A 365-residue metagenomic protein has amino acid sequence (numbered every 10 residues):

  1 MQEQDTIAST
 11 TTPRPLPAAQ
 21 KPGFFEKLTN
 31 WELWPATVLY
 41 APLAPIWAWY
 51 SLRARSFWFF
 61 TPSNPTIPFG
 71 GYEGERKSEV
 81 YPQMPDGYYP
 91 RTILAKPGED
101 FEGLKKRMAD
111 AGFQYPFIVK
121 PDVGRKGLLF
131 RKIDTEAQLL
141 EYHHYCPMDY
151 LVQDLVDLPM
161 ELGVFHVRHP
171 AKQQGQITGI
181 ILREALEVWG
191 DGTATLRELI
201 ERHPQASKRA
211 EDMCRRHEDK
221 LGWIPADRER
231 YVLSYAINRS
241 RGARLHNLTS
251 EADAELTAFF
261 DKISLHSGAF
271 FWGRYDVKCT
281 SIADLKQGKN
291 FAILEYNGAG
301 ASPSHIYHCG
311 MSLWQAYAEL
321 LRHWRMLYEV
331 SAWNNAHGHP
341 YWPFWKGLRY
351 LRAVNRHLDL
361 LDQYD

Functional and structural regions predicted by a protein language model:
E3, T10, T280-D365: C-terminal active-site "lid" helix and adjoining low-complexity regulatory extension at the edge of ATP-using catalytic
T10-Y115, R125: Conserved N-proximal alpha/beta basic substrate-recognition cap immediately N-terminal to, or forming the N-lobe
P65-T66, G74-R215, D253-T257: Active-site nucleotide/adenylate-binding loops and adjacent lid/helix of ATP-dependent enzymes
G127-L129, H246-N247, H305: A generic structural signal for short coil/turn motifs at secondary-structure boundaries
P159-E161, H169-Q176, A269-W272, L285-F291 (+1 more regions): Coil-to-beta-strand transition motifs
H166, L182, V277-C279, Y296-G298: Hydrophobic side chains in beta-strands
I200-Q287, N334-Y364: A long amphipathic alpha-helix within ATP-dependent nucleotide-binding catalytic cores
